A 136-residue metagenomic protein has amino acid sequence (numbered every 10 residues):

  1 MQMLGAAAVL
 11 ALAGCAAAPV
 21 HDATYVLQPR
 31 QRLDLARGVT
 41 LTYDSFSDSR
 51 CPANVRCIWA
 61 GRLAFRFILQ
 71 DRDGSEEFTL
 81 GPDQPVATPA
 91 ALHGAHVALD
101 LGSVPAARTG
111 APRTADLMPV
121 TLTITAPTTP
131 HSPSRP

Functional and structural regions predicted by a protein language model:
M1-G5: Bacterial N-terminal signal peptides that target proteins for export
L12-G14: C-terminal motif of bacterial Sec signal peptides marking the signal peptidase cleavage site
A16-P19: Bacterial signal peptide processing site
L33-W59: Post-signal-peptide N-terminal segment of Sec-exported extracytoplasmic proteins
I58-A64, T114-M118: Short coil-to-beta strand junction motifs in C2/discoidin
G61-G74: Iron-sulfur (Fe-S) cluster-binding segments and ferredoxin-like electron-carrier domains, especially [2Fe-2S]
L80-S103: Short Fe-S-cluster ligation motifs
A98-P136: C-terminal partner/receptor-binding element of secreted or periplasmic proteins
